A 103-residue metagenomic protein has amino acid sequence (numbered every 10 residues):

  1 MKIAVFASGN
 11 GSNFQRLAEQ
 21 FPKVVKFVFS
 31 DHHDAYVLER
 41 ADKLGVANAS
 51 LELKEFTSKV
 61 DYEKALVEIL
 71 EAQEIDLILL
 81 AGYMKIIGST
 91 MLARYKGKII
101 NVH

Functional and structural regions predicted by a protein language model:
M1-V102: One-carbon transfer enzymes
